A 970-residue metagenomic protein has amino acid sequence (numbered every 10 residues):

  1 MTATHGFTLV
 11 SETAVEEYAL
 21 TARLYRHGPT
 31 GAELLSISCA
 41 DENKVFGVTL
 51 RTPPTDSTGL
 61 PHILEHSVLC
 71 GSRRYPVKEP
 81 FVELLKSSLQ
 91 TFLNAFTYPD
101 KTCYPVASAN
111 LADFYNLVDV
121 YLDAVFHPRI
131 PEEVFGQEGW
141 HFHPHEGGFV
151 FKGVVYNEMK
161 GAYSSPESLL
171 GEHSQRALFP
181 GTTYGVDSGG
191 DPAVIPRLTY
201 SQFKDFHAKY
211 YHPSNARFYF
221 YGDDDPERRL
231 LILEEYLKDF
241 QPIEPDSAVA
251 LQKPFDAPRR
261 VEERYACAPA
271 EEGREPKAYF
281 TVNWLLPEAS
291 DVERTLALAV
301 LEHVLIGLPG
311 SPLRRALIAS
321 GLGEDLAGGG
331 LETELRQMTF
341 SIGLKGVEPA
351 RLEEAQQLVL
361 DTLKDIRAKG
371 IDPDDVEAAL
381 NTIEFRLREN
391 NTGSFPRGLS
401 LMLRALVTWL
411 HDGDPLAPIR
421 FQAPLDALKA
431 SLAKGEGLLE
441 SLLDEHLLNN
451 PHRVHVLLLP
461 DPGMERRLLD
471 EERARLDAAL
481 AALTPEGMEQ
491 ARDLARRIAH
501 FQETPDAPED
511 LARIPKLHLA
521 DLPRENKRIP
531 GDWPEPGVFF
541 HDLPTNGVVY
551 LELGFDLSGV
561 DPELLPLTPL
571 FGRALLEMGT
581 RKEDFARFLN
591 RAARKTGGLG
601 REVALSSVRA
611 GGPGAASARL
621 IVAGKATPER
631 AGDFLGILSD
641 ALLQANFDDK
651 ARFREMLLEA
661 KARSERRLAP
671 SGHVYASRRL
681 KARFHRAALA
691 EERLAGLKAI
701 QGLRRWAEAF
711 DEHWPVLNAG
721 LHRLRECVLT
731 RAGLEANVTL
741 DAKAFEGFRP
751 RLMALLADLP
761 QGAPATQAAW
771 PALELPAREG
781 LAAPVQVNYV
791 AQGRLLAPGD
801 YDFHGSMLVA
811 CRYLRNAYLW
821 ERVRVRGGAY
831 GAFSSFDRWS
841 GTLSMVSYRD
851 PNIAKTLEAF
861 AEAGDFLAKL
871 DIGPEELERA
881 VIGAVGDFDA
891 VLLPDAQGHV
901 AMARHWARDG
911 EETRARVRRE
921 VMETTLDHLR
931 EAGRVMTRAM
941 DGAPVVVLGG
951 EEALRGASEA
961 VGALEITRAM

Functional and structural regions predicted by a protein language model:
M1-V45: Non-catalytic terminal extensions that flank enzyme cores
S38-A40, G47-T49, Y156, K160-S164 (+10 more regions): His/Glu-based metal-binding/catalytic segments typifying zinc-dependent metallopeptidases
N43-P53, E79-H127, V134-F142, S168-A193 (+12 more regions): M16 family metallopeptidases and their MPP-like homologs
L60, L64-V68, F571: Active-site His/Glu-centered metal-binding helix of metallohydrolases
F92, K204-A208, C267-A270, A327-E332 (+12 more regions): Generic recognition of flexible, low-complexity loop/linker segments
H143-S214, Y219-E234, Q241-P269, R274-P276 (+1 more regions): Hydrophobic, small-residue-rich alpha-helical packing segments that form membrane-like cores
K204-E235, L717-L752, D941-G942: Non-catalytic, conformational "gating/processing" segments within enzyme and secreted inhibitor domains
D205, R217, P226-S247, K369 (+2 more regions): Extended, regular secondary-structure scaffolds
